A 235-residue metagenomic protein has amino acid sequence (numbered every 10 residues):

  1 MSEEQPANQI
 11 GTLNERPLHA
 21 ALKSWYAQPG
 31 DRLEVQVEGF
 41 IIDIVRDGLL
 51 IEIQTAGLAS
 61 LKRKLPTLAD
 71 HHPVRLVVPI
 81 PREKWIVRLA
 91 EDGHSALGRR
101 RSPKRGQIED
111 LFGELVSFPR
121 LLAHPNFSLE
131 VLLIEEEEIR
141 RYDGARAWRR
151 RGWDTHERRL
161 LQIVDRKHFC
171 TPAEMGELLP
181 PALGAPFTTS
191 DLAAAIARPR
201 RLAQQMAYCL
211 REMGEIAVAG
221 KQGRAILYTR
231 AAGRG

Functional and structural regions predicted by a protein language model:
M1-I41: Acidic-basic catalytic patches of nuclease active cores, encompassing PD-(D/E)XK and other metal-cofactor nuclease
L22, I42-G57, L61, L68 (+1 more regions): Conserved catalytic cores of phosphodiester-cleaving nucleases, focusing on short active-site segments
D70-F118: Long, charge-dense
G98-C170: Long, low-complexity, charged/polar intrinsically disordered regions in eukaryotic proteins
L183-I196: Short acidic, hydrophobic short linear motifs in intrinsically disordered regions
A197-R211: Short amphipathic alpha-helical interaction segments
R211-Q222: A short, conserved structural fragment
K221-G235: Short, cationic-aromatic polyanion-contact patches
